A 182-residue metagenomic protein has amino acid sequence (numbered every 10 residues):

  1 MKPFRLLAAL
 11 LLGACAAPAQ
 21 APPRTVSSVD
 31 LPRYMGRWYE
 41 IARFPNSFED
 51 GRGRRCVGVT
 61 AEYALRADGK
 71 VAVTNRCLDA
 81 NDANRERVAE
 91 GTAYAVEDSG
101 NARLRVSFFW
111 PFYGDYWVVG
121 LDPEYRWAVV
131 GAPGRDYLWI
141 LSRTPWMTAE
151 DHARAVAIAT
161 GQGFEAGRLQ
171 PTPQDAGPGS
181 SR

Functional and structural regions predicted by a protein language model:
K2-A9: Sec-dependent signal peptide recognition, specifically the positively charged N-region followed immediately by
C15-R182: A beta-rich soluble binding module of mature secreted/lumenal proteins
